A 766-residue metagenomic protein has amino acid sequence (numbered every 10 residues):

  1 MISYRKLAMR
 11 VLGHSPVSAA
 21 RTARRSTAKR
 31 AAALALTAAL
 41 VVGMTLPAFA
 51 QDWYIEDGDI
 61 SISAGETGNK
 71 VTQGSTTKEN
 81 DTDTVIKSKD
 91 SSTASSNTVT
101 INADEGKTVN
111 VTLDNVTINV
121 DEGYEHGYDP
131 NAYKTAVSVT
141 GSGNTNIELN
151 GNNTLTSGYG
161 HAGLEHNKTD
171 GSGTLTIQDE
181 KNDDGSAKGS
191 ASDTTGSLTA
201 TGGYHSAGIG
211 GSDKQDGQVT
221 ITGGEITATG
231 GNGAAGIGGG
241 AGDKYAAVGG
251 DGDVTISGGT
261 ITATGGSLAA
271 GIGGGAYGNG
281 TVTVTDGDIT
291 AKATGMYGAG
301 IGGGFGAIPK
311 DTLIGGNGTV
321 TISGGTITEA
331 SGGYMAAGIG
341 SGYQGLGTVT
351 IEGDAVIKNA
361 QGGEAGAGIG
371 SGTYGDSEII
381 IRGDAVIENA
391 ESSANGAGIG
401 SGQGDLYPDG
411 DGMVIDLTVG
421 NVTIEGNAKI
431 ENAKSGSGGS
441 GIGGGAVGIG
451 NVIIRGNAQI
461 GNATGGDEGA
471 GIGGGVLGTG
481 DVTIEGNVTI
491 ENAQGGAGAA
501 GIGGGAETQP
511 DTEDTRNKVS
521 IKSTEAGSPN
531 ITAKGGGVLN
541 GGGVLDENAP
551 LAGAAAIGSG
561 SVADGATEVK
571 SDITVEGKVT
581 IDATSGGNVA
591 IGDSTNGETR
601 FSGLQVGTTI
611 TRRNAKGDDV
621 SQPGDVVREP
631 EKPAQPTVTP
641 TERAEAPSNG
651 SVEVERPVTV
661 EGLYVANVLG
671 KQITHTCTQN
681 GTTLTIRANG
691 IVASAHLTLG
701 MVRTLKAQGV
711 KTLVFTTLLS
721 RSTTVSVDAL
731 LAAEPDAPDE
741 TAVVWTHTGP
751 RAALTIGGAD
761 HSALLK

Functional and structural regions predicted by a protein language model:
M1-R25: N-terminal secretory signal peptides that target proteins for export/translocation
I2-S3, M9, R30, L34 (+1 more regions): A composition-driven surface/loop motif
L12, L36-T37, G758: Enrichment for repetitive, rod-forming helical segments
R21-A28, V41-F49: C-terminal segment of classical bacterial N-terminal signal peptides
V85-K87, T108-D114, N119-D121, Y128-Y133 (+3 more regions): Long, contiguous ectodomains of secretory-pathway proteins
